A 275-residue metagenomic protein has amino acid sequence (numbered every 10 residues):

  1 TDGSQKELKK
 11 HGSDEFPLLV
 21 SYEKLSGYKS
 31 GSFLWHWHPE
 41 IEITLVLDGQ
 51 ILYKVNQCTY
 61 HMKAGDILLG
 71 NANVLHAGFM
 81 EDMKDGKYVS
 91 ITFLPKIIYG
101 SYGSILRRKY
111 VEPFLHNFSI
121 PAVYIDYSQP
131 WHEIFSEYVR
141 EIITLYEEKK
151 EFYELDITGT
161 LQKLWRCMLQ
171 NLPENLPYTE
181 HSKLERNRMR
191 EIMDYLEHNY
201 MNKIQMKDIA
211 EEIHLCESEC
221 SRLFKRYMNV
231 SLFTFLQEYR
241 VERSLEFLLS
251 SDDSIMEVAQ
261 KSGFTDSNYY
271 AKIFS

Functional and structural regions predicted by a protein language model:
T1-I67, N73-V74, D82, L106-K109 (+2 more regions): Generic protein-terminus/edge-of-domain signal
N73-I98, G103-L106: Ligand-binding loop in jelly-roll beta-barrel domains
S104-T160, D194: Amphipathic alpha-helical segments enriched in hydrophobic/aromatic residues interleaved with Lys/Arg
F114-F118, C167-N175: A short secondary-structure junction motif
W131-I134, Y138, T160, L184-I192 (+2 more regions): N-terminal positioning helix adjacent to the helix-turn-helix/winged-helix DNA-binding module
Y146, W165-L172, L196, F224 (+2 more regions): Hydrophobic recognition helices of helix-based DNA-binding modules
R190-H198, K203-A210, L215-C216, R222-N268: Terminal helix-turn-helix DNA-binding modules in bacterial transcription factors
